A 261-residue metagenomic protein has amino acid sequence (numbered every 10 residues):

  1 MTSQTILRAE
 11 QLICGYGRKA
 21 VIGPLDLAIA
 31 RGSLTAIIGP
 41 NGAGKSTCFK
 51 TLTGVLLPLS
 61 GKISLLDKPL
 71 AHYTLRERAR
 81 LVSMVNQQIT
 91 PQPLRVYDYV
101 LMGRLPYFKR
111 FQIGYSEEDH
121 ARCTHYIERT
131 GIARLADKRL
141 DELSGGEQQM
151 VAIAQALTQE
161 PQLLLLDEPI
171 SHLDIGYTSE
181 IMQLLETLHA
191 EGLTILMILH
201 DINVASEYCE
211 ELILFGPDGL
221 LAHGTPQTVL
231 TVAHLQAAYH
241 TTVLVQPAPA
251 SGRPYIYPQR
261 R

Functional and structural regions predicted by a protein language model:
I38-P40: The feature captures the beta-strand-to-loop junction immediately N-terminal to the Walker
T53: Helix-to-loop junction immediately C-terminal to a conserved catalytic motif
G61-P69, R78: Conserved ABC transporter NBD signature motif
G114, R139-L143, E147: Conserved ABC ATPase signature
L164-E168: Catalytic Walker B motif of ABC-type/P-loop ATPase nucleotide-binding domains
L212-T225: H-loop (His-switch) and adjacent beta-strand-loop-beta switch element of ABC-type ATPase nucleotide-binding domains
A238-R261: ABC ATPase nucleotide-binding domains
